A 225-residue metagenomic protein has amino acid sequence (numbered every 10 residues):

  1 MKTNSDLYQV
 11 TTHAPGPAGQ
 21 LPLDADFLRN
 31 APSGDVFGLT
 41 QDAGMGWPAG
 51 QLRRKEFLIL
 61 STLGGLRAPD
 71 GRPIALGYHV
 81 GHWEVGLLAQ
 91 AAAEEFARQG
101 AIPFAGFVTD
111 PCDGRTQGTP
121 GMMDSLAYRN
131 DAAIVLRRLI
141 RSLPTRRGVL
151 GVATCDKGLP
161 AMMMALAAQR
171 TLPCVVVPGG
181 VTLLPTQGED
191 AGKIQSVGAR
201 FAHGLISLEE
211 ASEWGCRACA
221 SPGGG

Functional and structural regions predicted by a protein language model:
M1-G225: Metallocofactor- and cofactor-centric catalytic cores in central/energy metabolism, strongly enriched
